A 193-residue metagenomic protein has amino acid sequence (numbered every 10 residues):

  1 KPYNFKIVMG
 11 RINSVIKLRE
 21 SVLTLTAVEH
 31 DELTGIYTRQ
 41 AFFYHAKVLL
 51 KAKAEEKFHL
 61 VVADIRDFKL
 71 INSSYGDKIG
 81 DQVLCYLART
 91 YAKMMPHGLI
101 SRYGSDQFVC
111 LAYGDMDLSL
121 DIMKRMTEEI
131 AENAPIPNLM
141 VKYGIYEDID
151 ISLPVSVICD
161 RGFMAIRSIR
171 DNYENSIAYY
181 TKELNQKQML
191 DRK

Functional and structural regions predicted by a protein language model:
P2-E32, R39-L50: Signal-transducing coiled-coil linker helices
I7, K182-M189: Sensory coupling linkers of modular signal transduction proteins
E29, T38-H59, R66-K93, S101-S105 (+4 more regions): Conserved long alpha-helical elements within nucleotide-processing catalytic cores of c-di-GMP signaling and class III
H45, M189-K193: Active-site core of bacterial EAL-family cyclic-dinucleotide phosphodiesterase domains
H59-A63, S101, G144-Y146, A178: Conserved beta-strand cores of small sensory beta-sandwich domains that regulate signal transduction, primarily PAS/PAC
S101-G104, E128-G144, R170: Catalytic core regions of nucleotide second-messenger enzymes
L111-S119, M140-R161, Y173, E183-N185: Catalytic strand-loop-helix junctions within cyclic-nucleotide turnover domains
A134-I136, D160-K182: Catalytic/regulatory signature loops of cyclic-dinucleotide turnover enzymes and related class III nucleotidyl cyclases
